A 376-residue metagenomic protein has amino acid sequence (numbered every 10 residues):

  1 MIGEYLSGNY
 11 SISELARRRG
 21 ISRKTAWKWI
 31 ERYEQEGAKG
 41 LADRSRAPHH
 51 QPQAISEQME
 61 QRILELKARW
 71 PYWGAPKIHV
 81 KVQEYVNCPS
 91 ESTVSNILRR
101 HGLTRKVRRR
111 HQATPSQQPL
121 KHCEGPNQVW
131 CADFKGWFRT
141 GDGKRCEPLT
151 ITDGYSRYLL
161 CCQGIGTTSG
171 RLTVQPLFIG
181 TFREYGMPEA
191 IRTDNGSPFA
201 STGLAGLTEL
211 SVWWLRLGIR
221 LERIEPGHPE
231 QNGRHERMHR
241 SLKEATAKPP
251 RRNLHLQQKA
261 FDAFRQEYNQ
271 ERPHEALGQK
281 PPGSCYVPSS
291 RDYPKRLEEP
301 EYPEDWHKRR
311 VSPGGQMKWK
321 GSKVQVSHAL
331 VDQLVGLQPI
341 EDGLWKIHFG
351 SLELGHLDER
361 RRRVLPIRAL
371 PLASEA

Functional and structural regions predicted by a protein language model:
M1-E34: Double-stranded DNA-binding cores of transcription factors and transposases
A38-C131, W137, T208, P281-Y293: Basic, flexible linker segments flanking DNA-binding modules in nucleic acid-interacting mobile-element proteins
C88, S92, L98-Y158, G170-E189 (+3 more regions): Mobile-element integrase/transposase regions, centering on the N-terminal DNA-binding/Zn-coordinating module
D153-G154, I165-S169, R361-R362: A short acidic/small-residue loop/turn micro-motif
L160-C161, G355: A structural microfeature
P188-S197: Acidic beta-strand-to-loop metal/phosphate-binding motif
G203, E209-P294, G336, I340-E341: Charged alpha-helix within mobile-element recombinases
N269-A376: C-terminal, beta-rich DNA-binding module of retroviral/retroelements integrases
